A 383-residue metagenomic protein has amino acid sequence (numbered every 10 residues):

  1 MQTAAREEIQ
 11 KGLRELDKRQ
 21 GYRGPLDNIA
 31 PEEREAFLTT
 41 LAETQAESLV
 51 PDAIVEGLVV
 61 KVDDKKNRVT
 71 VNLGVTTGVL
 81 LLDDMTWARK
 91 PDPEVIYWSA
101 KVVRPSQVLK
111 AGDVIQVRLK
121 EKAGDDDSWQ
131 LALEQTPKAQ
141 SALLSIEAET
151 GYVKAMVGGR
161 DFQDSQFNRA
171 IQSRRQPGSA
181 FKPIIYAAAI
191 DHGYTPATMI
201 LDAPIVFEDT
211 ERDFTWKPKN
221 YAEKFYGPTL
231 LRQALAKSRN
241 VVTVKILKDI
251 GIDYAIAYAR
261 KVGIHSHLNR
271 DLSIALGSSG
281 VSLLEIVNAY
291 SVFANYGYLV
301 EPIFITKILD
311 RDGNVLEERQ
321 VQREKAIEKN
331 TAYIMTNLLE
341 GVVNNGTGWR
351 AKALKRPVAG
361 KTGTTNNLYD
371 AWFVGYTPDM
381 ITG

Functional and structural regions predicted by a protein language model:
M1-N72, I246, D253-I256, R260-K261 (+3 more regions): Non-catalytic, structured segments within soluble enzyme domains
Q2, R6-E8, F37-T40, A46-S145 (+5 more regions): A penicillin-recognizing enzyme superfamily signal
A5, T150-G151, R174-D202, A234 (+2 more regions): Active-site SXXK
R6, Q10-R14, K120, Y186-Y194 (+7 more regions): Sec-exported extracytoplasmic/periplasmic mature domains
R19-E32, L201-V206, I303-N314: Acidic/histidine-enriched alpha-helical segments
Y97-S106, T136-S141, D164-I184, A197-A203 (+1 more regions): Short active-site loop at a secondary-structure junction that contains or immediately precedes the catalytic residue(s)
E149, Y194-A255, L299, R311-G341: Conserved catalytic neighborhood of penicillin-recognizing serine enzymes
V157, Q163, R175, P196 (+6 more regions): Primarily short, surface-exposed interaction patches in extracytoplasmic proteins
